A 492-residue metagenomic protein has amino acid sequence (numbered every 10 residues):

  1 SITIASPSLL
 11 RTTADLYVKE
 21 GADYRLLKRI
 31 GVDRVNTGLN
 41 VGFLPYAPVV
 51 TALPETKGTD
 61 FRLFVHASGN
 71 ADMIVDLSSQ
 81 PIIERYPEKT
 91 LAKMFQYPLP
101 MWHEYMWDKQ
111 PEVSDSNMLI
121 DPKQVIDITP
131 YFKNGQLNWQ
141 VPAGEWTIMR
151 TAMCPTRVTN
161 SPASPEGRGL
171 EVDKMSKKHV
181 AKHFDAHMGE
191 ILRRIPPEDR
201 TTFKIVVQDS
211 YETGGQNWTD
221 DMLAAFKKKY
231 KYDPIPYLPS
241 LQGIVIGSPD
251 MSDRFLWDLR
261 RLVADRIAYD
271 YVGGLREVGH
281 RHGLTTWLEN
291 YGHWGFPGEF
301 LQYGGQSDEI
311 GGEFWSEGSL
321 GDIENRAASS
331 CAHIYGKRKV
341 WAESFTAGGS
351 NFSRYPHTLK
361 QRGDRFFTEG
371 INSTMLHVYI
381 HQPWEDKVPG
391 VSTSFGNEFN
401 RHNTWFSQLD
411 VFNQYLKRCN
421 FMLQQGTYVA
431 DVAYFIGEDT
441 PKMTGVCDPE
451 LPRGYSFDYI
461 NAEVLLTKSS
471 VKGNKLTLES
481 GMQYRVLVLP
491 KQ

Functional and structural regions predicted by a protein language model:
A5, D33, A52-P54, F64-H66 (+3 more regions): A structural detector for beta-sheet-dominated domains
S6, L10-D15, K19-I30, G58-R62 (+4 more regions): Carbohydrate-binding surfaces of carbohydrate-active enzymes
A14, Y24-R25, T37, T51 (+3 more regions): Intrinsic-disorder/low-complexity peptide segments enriched for small residues
D23, Y46-V49, R168, K204: Preference for short coil/turn "hinge" residues that link or interrupt alpha-helices
I30-D72: Beta-sandwich interaction modules
G42-Y46, F95-R194, L223-V263, F352: Active-site-adjacent "subsite" loops/lids of carbohydrate-active enzymes
S68-D115: Exposed low-complexity, polar/acidic, P/S/T/G-rich flexible segments that act as propeptides, protease-susceptible
